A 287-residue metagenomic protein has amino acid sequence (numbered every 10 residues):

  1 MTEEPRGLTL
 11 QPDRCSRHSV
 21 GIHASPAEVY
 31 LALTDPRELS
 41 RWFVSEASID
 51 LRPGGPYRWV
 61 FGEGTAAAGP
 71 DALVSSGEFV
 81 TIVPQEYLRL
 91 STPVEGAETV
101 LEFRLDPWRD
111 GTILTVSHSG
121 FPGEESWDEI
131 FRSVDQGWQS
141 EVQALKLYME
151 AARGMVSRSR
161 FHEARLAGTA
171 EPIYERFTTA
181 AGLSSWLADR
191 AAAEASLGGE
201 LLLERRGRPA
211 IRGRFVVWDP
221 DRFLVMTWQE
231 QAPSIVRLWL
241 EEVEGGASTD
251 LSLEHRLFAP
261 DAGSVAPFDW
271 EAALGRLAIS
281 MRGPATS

Functional and structural regions predicted by a protein language model:
M1-S48, A144-A192: Hydrophobic ligand-binding cavity/cleft-lining segments
T2-E3, G120-S159, L257-S287: A conserved amphipathic terminal alpha-helix motif
A24, V74, S133, G137-S140 (+3 more regions): Generic recognition of short, well-ordered alpha-helical interface segments
P26, D135, G245-S248: Short alpha-helical patches at coil-to-helix transitions and adjacent helical residues in well-structured domains
S40, A47-R58, E63-P122, A191-G275 (+1 more regions): Hydrophobic-ligand binding "helix-grip"
